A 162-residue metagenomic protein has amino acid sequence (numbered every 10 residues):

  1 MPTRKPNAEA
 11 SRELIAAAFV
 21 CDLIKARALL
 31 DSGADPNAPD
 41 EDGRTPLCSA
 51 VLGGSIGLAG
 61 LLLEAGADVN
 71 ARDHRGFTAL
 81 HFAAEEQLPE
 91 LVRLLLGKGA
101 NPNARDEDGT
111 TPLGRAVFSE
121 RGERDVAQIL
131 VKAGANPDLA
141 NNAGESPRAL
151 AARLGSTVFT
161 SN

Functional and structural regions predicted by a protein language model:
M1-S32, E41-R44: Intrinsically disordered, low-complexity regulatory segments in ankyrin-centric signaling systems
A16-C21, S49-S55, F82-L88, R115-E123 (+1 more regions): Ankyrin repeat A-helix N-terminal signature
D22-L30, S55-L63, L88-L96, R121-V131 (+1 more regions): Ankyrin repeat structural motif
V131-N162: Leucine-rich solenoid repeat scaffolds
